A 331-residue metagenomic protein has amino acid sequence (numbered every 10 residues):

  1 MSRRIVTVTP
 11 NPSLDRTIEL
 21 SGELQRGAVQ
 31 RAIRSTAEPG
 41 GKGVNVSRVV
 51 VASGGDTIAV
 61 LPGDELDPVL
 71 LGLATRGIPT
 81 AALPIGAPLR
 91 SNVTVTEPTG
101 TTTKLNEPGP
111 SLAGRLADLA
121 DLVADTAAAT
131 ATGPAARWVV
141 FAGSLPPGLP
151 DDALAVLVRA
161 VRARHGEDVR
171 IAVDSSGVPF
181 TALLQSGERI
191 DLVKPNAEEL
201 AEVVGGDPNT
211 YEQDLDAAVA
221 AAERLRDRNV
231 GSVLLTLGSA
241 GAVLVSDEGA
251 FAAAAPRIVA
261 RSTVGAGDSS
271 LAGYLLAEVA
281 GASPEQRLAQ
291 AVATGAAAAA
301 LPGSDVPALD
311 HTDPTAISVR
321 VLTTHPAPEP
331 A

Functional and structural regions predicted by a protein language model:
M1-Q25: Positively charged, low-complexity intrinsically disordered leader regions
I5, G55-I58, T80, I171 (+2 more regions): Hydrophobic anchor at the start of a short beta-strand that flanks the dinucleotide cofactor-binding loop
Q30-R90: Substrate-binding N-lobe of the ribokinase-like
R48, S91-V95, G241-V245: Short beta-strand scaffold segments in enzyme catalytic cores
P84, T94-G133: Conserved phosphate-binding/catalytic loop of the ribokinase/pfkB sugar-kinase fold
A129-L149: Short acidic, glycine-rich surface-loop motifs adjacent to enzyme active sites
A155-E248: Conserved phosphate/ATP/ADP-binding segment of small-molecule kinases
Q185, E212-A331: Conserved phosphate-binding/catalytic region of the ribokinase-like
